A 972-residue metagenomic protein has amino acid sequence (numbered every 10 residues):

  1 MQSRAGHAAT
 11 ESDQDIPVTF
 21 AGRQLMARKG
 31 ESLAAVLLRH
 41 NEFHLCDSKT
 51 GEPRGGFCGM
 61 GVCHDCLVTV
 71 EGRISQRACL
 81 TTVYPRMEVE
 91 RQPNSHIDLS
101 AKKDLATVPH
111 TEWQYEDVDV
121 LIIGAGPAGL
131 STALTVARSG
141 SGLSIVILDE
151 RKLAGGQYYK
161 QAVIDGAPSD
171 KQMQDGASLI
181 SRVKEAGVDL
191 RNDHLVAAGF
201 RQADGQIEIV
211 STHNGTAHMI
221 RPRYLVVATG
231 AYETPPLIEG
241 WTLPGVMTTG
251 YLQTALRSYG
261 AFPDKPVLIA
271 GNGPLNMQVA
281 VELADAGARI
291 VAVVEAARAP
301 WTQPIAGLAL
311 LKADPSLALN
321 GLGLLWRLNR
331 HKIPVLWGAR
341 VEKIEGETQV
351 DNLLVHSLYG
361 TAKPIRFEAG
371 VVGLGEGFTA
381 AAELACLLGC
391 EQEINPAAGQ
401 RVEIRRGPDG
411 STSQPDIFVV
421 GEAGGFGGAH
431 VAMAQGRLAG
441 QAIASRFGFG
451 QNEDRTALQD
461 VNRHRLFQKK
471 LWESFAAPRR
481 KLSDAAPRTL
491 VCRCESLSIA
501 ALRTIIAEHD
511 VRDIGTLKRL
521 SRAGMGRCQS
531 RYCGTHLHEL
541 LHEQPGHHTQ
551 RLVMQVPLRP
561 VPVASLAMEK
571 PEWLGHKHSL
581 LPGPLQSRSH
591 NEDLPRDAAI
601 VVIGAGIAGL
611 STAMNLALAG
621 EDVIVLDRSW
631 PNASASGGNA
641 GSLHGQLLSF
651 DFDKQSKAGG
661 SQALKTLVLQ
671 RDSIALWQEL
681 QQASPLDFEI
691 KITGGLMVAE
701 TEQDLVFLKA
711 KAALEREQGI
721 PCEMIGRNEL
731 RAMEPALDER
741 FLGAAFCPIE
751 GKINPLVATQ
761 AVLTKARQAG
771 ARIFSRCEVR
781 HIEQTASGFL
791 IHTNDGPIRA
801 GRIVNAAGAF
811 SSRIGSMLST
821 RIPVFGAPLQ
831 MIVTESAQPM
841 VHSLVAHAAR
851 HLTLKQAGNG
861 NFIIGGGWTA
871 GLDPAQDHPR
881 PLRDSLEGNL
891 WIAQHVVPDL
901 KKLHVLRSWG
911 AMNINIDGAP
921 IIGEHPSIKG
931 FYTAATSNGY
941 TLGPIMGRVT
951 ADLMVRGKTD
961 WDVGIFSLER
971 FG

Functional and structural regions predicted by a protein language model:
V120-S144, V279-A284, A598-V625: N-terminal Rossmann-like FAD-binding beta1-loop-alpha1 element of flavoenzymes
G140-Y158, V291-P300, L618-N639: Glycine-rich FAD pyrophosphate-binding loop
Q157-Q172, I305-A313, L686-M697, K711 (+6 more regions): Helix-loop-beta segment of a Rossmann-like dinucleotide-binding subdomain
G176-L190, V196, N320-V335, A745-G801: Helical element adjacent to the flavin cofactor pocket in flavoenzyme catalytic cores
H218, K577, S642-N728: Dinucleotide-binding Rossmann-like beta1-alpha1 core, especially the glycine-rich loop that anchors the ADP
M247-L256, V371-G424, A457, R465-L466 (+1 more regions): FAD-site-proximal beta/loop scaffold in flavoenzymes
I333-P396, Q414, G421, K469-L541 (+3 more regions): C-terminal catalytic lobe of FAD-dependent flavoproteins
V419, A423-G427, V431, S445-E453 (+1 more regions): Active-site lid/adjacent beta-loop-alpha segment flanking the redox-cofactor pocket in flavoenzymes
